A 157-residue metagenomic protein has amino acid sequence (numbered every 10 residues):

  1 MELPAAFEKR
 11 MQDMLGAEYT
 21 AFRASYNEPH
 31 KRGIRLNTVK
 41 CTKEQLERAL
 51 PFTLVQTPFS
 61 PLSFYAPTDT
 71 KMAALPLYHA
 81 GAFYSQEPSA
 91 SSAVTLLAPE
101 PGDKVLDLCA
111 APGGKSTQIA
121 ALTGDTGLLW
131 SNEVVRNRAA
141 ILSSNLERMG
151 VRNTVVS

Functional and structural regions predicted by a protein language model:
M1-S157: S-adenosylmethionine
